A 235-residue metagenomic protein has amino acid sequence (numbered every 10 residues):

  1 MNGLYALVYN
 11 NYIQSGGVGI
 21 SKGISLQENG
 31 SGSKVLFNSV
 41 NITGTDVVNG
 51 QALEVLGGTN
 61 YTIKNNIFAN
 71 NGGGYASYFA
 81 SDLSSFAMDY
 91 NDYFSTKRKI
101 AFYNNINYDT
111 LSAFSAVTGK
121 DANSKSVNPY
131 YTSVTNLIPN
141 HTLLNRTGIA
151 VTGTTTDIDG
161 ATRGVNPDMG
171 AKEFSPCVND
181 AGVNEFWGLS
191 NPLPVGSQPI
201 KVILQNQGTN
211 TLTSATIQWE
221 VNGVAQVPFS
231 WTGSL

Functional and structural regions predicted by a protein language model:
M1-G17, S25, S31-G44, T59-N70 (+3 more regions): Right-handed parallel beta-helix
M1-N2, I13, G17-I24, T43-A52 (+3 more regions): Short glycine/acidic-rich loop motifs that flank beta-strands on beta-rich extracellular proteins
L4, T59, V165, V195-G196 (+1 more regions): Residue-level preference for beta-strand/loop junctions
D46, N71-G73, D92-I100, R146-G153 (+2 more regions): Acidic glycine-/aspartate-rich tracts in secreted/extracellular proteins
D92, Y108-E173: C-terminal accessory segments
A101, T156, W219-E220: Short aromatic-centered micro-motifs
P176-L235: Extracellular/luminal regions of secreted and cell-surface proteins that mediate adhesion/ECM remodeling
